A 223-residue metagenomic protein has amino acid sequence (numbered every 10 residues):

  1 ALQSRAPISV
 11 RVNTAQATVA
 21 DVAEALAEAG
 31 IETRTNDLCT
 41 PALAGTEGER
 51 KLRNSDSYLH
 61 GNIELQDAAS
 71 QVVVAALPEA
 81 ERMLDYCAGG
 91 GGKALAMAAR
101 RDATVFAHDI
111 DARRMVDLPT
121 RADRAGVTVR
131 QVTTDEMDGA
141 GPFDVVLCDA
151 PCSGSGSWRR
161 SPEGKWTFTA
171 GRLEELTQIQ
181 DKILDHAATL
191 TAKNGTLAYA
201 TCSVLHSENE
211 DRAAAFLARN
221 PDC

Functional and structural regions predicted by a protein language model:
A1-C223: S-adenosylmethionine
